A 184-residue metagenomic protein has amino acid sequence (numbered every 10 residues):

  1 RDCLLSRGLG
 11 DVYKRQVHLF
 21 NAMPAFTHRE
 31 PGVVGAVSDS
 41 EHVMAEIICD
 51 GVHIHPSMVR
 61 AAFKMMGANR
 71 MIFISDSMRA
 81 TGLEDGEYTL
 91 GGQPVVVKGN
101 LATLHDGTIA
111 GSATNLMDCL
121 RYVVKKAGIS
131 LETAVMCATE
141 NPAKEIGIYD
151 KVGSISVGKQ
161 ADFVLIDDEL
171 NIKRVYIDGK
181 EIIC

Functional and structural regions predicted by a protein language model:
R1, F20-A25, S77-R79: Short, acidic/turn-prone active-site loops that include or flank metal/cofactor- and phosphate-binding residues
D2-Y13: Single conserved hydrophobic/aromatic residue that forms the stacking wall/gate of nucleotide- or nucleobase-binding
R15-L19, M44-E46: Short beta-strands and strand-loop turn motifs
R29-I47, G51, M58, F63-S75 (+1 more regions): His/Asp/Glu-enriched, well-ordered alpha-helical/loop segment that forms or immediately abuts the divalent-metal
L170-Y176: Short, Lys/Arg- and Gly-enriched loop/turn segments at beta-strand edges
